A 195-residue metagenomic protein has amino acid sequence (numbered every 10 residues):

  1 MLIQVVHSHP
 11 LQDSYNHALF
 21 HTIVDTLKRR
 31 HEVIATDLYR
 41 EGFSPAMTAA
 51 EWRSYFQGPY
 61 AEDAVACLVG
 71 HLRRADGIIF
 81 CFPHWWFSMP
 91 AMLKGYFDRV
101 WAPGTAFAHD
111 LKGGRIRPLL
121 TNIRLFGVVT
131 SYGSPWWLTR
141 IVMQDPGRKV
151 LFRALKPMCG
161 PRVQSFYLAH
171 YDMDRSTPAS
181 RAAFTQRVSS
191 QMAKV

Functional and structural regions predicted by a protein language model:
M1-T105, A183-V195: N-terminal beta1-alpha1-beta2 submodule of the flavodoxin-like/Rossmannoid cofactor-binding fold
P10-D13, H84, S134-P135, D172-R175: Short histidine/acidic/glycine/proline-rich micro-motifs that form metal- and phosphate-coordinating active-site loops
R30-V33, A75, C81, T121-N122 (+1 more regions): A structural motif corresponding to the C-terminal end of an alpha-helix and its immediate exit/capping segment
L38, S131, H170: Active-site donor-binding loop signature of nucleotide-sugar glycosyltransferases
G42-A46, P135-W136, S176: A short beta-to-alpha transition loop/helix N-cap that caps and shapes the active-site region
P103-A108, P161-S165: Short, structured loop/turn "capping" segments at alpha-beta junctions
A108-P157: Short, glycine-/small-residue-rich phosphate/pyrophosphate-handling segment
L138-V195: Glycine-rich phosphate/pyrophosphate-binding loop and the adjoining helix
